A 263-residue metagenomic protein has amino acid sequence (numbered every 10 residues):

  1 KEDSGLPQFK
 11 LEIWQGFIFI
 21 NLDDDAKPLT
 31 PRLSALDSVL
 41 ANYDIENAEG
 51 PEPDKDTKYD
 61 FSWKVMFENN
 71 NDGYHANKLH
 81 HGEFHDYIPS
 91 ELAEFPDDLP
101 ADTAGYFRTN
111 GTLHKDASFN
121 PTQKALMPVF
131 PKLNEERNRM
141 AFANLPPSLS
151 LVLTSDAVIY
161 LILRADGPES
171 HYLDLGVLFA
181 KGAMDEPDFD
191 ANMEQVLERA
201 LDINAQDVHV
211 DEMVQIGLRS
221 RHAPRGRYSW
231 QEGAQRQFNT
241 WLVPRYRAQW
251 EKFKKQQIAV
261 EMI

Functional and structural regions predicted by a protein language model:
K1-P7: Active-site glycine-rich loop that binds ribose-phosphate moieties when present
E12-I13, F17-I263: C-terminal catalytic domain of Rieske-type non-heme iron oxygenases
